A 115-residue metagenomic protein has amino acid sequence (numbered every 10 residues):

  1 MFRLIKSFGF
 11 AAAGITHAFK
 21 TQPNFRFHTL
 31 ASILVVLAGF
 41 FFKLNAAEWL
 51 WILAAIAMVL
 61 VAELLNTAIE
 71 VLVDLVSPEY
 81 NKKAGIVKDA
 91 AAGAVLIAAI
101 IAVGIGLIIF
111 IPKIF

Functional and structural regions predicted by a protein language model:
F2-A68, V76, Y80, K88 (+1 more regions): Hydrophobic alpha-helical transmembrane segments
K83: Solvent-exposed interhelical
